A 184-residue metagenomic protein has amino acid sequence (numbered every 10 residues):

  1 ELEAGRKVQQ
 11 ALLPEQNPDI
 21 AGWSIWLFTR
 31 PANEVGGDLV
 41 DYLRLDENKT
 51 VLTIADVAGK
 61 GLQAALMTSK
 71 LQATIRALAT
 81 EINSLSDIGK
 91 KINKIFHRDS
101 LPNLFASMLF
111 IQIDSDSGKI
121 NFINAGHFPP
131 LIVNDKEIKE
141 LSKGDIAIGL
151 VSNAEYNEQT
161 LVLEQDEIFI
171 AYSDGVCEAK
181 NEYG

Functional and structural regions predicted by a protein language model:
E1-I170: … and, occasionally, acidic/histidine-rich disordered N-termini of signaling adaptors
D174: Conserved catalytic-loop aspartate of Hanks-type protein kinases
N181-G184: Short, intrinsically disordered, charge-balanced linker/junction segments flanking boundaries in proteins
